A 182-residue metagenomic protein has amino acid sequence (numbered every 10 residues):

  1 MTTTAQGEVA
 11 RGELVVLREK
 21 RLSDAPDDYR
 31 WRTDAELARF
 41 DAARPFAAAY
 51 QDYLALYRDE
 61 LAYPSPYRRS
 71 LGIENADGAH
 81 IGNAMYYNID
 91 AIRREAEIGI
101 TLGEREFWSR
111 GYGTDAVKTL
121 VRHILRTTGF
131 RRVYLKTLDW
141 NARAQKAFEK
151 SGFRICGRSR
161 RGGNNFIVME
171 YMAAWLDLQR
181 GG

Functional and structural regions predicted by a protein language model:
T2-A25, T33, S70, E74-G182: Acyl-donor (CoA/ACP) binding surface of acyl/acetyltransferases
D27-R30, R39, A55, T119: Short, solvent-exposed alpha-helical surface patches in well-structured domains
R30, D59-A62, R122: Surface-exposed charged/polar residues within alpha-helices that form helix-capping/stabilizing sites and interaction
A35, E60-P64, T128: A general structural signal marking secondary-structure boundaries and capping sites
E36-R58: Conserved GNAT-fold acetyl-CoA-binding loop/helix
R58-G72: A short helix-loop-beta-strand connector motif used in the catalytic cores of GNAT acetyltransferases and, in some
